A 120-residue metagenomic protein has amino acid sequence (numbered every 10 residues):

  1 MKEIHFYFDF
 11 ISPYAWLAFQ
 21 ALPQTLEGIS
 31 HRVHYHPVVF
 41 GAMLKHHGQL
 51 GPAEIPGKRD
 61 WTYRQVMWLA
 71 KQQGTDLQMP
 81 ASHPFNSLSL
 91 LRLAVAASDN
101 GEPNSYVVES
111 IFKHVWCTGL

Functional and structural regions predicted by a protein language model:
M1-H5: Extreme N-terminal starter segment of soluble prokaryotic enzymes
Y7-I11: Aromatic-flanked redox-active Cys/Sec active sites in thiol-based oxidoreductases, especially the WC-centered
W16-T118: Structural alpha/beta surface segment adjacent to cysteine/selenocysteine redox centers across thiol/disulfide enzymes
